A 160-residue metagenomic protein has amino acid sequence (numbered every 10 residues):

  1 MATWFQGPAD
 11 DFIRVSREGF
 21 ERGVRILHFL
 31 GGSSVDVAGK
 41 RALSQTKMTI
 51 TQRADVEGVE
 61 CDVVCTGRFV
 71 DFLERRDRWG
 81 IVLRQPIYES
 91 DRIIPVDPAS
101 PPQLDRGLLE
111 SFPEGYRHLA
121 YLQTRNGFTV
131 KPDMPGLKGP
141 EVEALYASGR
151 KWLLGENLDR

Functional and structural regions predicted by a protein language model:
M1-Q52: A solvent-exposed, acidic/Ser-Thr-rich amphipathic alpha-helical stretch
A9, E21, S33, F69 (+3 more regions): Compositionally biased, intrinsically disordered low-complexity regions
V24-R25, E60, L108, A120: Exposed boundary/loop context
L30-G32, T66-V70, L83: Extracellular structured ligand-interaction cores
A42-D77, S90-E110: Exposed beta-sheet edge and beta->alpha loop/turn motif
R76, G80-R160: Terminal "cap-and-tail" regions of soluble proteins that handle hydrophobic small molecules
